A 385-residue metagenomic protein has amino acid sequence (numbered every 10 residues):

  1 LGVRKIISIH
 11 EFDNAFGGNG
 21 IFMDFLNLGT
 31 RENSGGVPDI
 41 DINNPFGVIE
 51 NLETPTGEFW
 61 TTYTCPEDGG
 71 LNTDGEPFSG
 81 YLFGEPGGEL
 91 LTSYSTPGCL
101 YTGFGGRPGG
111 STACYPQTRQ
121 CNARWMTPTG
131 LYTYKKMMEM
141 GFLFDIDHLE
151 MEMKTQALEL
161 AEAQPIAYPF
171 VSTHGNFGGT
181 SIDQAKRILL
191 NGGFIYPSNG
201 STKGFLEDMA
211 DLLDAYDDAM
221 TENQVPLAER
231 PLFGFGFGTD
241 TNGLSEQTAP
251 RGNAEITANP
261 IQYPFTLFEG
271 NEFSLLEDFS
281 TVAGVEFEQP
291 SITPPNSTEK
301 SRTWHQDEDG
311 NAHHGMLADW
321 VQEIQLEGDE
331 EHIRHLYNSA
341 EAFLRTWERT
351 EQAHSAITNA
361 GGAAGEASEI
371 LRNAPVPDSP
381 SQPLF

Functional and structural regions predicted by a protein language model:
L1-F385: Extended, charged catalytic domains and RNA/DNA-binding interfaces, predominantly in divalent-metal-using enzymes
